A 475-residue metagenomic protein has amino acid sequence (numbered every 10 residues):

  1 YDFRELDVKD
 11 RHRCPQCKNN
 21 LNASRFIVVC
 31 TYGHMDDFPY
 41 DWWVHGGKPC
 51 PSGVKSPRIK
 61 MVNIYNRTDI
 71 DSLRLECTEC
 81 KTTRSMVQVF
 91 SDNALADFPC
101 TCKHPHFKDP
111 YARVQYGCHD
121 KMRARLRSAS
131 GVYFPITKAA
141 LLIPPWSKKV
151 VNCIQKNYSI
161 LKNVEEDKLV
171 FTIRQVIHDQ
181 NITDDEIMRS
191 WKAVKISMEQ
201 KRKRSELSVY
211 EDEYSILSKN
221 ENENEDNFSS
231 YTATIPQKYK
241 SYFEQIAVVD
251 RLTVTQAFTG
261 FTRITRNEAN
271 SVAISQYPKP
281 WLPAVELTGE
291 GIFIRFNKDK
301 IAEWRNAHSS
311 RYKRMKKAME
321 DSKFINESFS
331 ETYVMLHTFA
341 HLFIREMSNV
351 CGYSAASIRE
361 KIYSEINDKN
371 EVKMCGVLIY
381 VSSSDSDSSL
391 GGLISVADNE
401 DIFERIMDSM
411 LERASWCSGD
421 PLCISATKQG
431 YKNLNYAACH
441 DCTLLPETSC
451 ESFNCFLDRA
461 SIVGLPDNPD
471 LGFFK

Functional and structural regions predicted by a protein language model:
Y1-V44, K48, G53-N66, K81 (+3 more regions): Extended, well-ordered protein cores
R67, L73-E76, K81-Q88: Extended charged low-complexity segments that act as oligomerization/scaffolding linkers
R74, Q88-T101, A112: Internal insertion modules embedded within essential enzymes
